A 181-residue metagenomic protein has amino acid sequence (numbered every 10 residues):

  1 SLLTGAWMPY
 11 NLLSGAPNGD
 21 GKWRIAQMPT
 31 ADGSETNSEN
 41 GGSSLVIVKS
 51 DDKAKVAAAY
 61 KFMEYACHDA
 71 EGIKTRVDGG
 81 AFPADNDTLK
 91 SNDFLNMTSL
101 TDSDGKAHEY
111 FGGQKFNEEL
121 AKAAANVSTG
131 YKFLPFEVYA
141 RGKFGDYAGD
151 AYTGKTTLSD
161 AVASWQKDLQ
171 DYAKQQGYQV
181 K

Functional and structural regions predicted by a protein language model:
S1-K61: Extracytoplasmic/periplasmic substrate-binding proteins
L3, G19-G21, K106-A107, G112-K115 (+1 more regions): Acidic, low-complexity intrinsically disordered regions
A6, A16, D69-A70, L169 (+1 more regions): A generic secondary-structure signal for well-formed alpha-helical elements
Y10-S14, S43-V138, Q179-V180: Mature extracytoplasmic/periplasmic domains
G15, E35-N37, K106, Y110 (+2 more regions): Homeobox/homeodomain signature
K106, E118-K181: Conserved C-terminal helix/tail region of periplasmic/extracytoplasmic solute-binding proteins
